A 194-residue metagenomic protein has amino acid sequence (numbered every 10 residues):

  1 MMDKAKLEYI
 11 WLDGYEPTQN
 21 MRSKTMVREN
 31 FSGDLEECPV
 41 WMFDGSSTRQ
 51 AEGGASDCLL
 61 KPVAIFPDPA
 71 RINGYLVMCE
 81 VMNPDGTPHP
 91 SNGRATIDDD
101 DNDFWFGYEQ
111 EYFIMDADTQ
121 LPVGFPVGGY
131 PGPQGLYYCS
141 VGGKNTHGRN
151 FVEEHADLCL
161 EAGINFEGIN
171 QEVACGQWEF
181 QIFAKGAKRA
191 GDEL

Functional and structural regions predicted by a protein language model:
M1-L194: Glycine-rich, acidic/polar active-site loops that bind/position phosphate-bearing ligands
